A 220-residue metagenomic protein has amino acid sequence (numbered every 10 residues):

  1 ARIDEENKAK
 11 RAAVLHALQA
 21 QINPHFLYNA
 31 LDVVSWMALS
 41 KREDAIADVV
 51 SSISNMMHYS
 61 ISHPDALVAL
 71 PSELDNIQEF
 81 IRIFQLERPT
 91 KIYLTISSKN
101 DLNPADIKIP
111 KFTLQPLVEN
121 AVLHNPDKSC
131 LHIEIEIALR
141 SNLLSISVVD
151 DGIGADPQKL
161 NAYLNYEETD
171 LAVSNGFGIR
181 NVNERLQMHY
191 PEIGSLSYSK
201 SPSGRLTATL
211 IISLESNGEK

Functional and structural regions predicted by a protein language model:
A1-Y198, R205-I211: Two-component histidine phosphotransfer core
E215-K220: Short, charged/polar, Gly/Pro-enriched secondary-structure boundary elements
